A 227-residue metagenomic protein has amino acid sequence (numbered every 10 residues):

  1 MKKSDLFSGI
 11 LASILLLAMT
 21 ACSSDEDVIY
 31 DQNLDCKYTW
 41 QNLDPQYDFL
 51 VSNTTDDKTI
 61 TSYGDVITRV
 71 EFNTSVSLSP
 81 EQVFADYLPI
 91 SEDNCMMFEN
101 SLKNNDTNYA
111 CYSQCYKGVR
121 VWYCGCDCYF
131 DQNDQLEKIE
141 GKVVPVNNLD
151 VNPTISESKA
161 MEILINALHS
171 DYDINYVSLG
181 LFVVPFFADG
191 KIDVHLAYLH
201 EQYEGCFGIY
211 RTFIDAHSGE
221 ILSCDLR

Functional and structural regions predicted by a protein language model:
M1-K2, T68: Generic cytosolic/nucleocytoplasmic N-terminal low-complexity/intrinsically disordered segments
K3-G9, L15-L43: Bacterial Sec-dependent N-terminal signal peptides
Y30-R227: Segments that shape or occlude catalytic/ligand-binding pockets
